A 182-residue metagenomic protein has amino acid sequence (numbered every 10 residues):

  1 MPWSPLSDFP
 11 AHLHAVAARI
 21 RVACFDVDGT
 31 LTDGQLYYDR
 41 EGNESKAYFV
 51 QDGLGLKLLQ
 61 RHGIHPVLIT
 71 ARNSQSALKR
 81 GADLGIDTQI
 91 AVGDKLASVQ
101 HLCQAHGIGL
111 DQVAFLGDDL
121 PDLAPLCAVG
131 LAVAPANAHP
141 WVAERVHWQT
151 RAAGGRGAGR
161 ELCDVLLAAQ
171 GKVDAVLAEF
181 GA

Functional and structural regions predicted by a protein language model:
M1-F25, K172-A182: Non-catalytic pre-domain segments flanking phosphatase-related domains
S7-P10, G53, G93-L96, D119-L120: Structural motif corresponding to alpha-helix initiation and N-cap regions
A17-Q35, L126, G159: Asp-based phosphoryl-transfer active-site loop
R19-R21, I64, D111-Q112: Short coil/turn segments at beta-strand junctions that form active-site/ligand-binding loops
R21, Q35-L58: Basic, amphipathic juxtamembrane/active-site segments that coordinate anionic phosphate or diphosphate groups
T32-D39, S76-L84: Short, basic/glycine-rich phosphate-binding loops at helix/coil junctions that contact nucleotide phosphates
G42-F49, D83, T88-Q89, L96-A182: Mg2+-dependent phosphoryl-transfer enzymes with acidic/Ser/Thr/Gly-rich catalytic loops
L56-R80, Q89-I90, L126: Substrate-recognition element of Asp-dependent hydrolases with the DxDx(T/V) motif
